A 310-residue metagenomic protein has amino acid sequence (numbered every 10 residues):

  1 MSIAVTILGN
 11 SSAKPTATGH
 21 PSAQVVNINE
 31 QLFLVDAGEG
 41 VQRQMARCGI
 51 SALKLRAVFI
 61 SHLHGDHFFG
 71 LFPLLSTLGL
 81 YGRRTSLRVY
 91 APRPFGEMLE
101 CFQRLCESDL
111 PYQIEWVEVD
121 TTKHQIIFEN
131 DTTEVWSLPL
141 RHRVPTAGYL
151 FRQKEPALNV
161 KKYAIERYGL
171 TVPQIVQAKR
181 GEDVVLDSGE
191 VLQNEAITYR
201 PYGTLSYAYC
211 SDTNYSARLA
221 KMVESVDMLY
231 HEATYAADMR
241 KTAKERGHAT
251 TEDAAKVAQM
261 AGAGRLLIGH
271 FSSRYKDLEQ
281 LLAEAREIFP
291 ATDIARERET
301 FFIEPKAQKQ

Functional and structural regions predicted by a protein language model:
M1-C48, R84-S86, Y149-F151, R200-C210 (+1 more regions): Conserved beta-strand hairpin/beta-sheet module of binuclear metal-dependent hydrolase folds, prominently
V5, D36, M45, H62 (+8 more regions): Divalent metal-coordination and catalytic microenvironments
T6, Y90, E115-D120, W136-L138 (+1 more regions): General small-molecule cofactor/ligand-binding pocket signal
V35-G38, L55-L63, P92, A208-T213 (+3 more regions): Active-site neighborhood of phospho(di)ester-bond hydrolases with catalytic His/Asp-centered motifs
E39-Y90, E118-D120: Active-site metal-binding motif and surrounding structural segment of the metallo-beta-lactamase
L71-T77, K276-E284: Metal-dependent catalytic neighborhoods of phosphoester/phosphodiester hydrolases
R83-L87, R93-D120, R274: Active-site neighborhood of divalent metal-dependent phosphoester bond hydrolases
D120-I268, E279-A283, I288, E304-Q310: Metal-dependent phosphodiesterase/nuclease catalytic metal-binding core
